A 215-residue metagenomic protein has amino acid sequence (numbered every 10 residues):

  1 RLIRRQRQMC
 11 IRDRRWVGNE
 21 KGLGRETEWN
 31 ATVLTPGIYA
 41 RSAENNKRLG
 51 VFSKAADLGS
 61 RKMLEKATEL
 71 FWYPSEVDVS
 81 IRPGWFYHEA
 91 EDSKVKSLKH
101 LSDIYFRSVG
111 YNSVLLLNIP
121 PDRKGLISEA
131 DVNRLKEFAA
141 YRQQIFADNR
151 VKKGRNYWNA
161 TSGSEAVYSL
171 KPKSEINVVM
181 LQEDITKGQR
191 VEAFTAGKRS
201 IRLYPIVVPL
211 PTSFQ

Functional and structural regions predicted by a protein language model:
R5-Q8, R12-G197, L203-F214: Mature catalytic domains of secreted/periplasmic carbohydrate-active enzymes
